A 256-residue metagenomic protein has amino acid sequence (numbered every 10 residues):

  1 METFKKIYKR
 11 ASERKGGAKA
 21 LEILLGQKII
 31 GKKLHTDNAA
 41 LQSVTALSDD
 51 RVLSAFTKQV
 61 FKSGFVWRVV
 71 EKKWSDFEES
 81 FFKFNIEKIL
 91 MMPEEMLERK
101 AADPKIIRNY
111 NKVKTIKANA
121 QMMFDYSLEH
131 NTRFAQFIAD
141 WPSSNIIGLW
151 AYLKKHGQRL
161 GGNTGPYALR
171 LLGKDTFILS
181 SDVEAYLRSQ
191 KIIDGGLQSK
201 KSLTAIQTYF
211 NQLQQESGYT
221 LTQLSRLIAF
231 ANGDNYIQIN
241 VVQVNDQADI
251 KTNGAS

Functional and structural regions predicted by a protein language model:
M1-D37, N131, A135, A139-S256: C-terminal accessory module of base-excision DNA glycosylases/AP lyases that mediates lesion recognition and DNA
M1-N109, V113, L227-D234, V241-D246 (+1 more regions): N-terminal polyanion-binding entry modules of DNA glycosylases/AP lyases and select other DNA-binding proteins
K58, A118-Q121, D125, A185 (+1 more regions): Generic alpha-helical structural context detector
G64, F81, S127, Q190-K191: A generic secondary-structure signal for well-formed alpha-helical elements
F82-R159: Alpha-helical ds-nucleic-acid-binding substructure associated with the helix-hairpin-helix region of base-excision DNA
